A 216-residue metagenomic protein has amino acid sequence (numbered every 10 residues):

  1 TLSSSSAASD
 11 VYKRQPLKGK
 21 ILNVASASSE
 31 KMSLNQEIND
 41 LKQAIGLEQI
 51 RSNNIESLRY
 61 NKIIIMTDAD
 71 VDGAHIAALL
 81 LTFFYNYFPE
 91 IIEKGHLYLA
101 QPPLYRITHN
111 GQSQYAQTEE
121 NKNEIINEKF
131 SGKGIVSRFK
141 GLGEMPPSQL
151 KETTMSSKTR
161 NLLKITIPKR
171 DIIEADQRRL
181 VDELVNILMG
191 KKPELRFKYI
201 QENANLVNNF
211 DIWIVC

Functional and structural regions predicted by a protein language model:
T1-L2: Short, well-ordered junction/capping motifs at the entry into regular secondary structure
S6-C216: Conserved phosphate-chemistry cores used by DNA topoisomerases
